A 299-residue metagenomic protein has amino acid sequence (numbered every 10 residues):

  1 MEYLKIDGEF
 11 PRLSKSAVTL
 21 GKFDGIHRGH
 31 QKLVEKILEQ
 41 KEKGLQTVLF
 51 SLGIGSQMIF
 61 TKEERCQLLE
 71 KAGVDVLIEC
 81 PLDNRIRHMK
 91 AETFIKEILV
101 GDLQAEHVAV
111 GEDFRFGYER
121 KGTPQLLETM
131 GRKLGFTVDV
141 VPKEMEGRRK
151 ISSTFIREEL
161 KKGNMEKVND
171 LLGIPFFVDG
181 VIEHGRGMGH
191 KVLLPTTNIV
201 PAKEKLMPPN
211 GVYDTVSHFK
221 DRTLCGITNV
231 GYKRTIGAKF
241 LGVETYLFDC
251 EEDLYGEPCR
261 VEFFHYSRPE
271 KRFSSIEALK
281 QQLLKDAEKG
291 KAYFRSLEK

Functional and structural regions predicted by a protein language model:
M1-E9, I78: Short acidic-hydrophobic, aromatic-tinged amphipathic segments that line or gate anion-handling sites
G8-E63, Q67: N-terminal catalytic cores of NTP/NDP-binding nucleotidyl/phosphoryl-transfer enzymes
E9-L13, N84-R87, M145-R149: A short acidic, often aromatic-flanked loop/helix-cap motif at beta-alpha or helix-coil junctions that lines enzyme
H27, L69, V108, V168 (+2 more regions): Residue-level signal for inorganic ion chemistry
G53-L134: N-terminal Rossmann-like or analogous alpha/beta NTP/dinucleotide-binding catalytic cores that position adenine
G131-N229: Glycine-rich, Lys/Arg-enriched anion-binding loops that position phosphate/diphosphate groups for phosphoryl
G185-K299: Phosphate/ribose-recognition catalytic cores of enzymes acting on nucleotide-derived substrates
